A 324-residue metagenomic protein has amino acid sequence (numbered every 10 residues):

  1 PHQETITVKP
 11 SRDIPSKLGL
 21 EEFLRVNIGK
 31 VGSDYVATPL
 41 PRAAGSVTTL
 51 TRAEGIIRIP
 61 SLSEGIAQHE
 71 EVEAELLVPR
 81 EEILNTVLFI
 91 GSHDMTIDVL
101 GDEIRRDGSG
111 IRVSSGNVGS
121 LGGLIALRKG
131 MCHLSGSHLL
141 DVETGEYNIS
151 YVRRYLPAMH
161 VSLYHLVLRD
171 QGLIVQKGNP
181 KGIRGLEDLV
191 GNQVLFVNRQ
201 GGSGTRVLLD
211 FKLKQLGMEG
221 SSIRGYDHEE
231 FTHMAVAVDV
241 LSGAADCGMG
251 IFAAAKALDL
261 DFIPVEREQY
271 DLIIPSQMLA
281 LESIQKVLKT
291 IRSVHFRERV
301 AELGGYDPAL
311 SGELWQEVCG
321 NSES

Functional and structural regions predicted by a protein language model:
P1-L84: Flexible glycine/proline-rich
L84-H93, E187-V207: Short loop->beta-strand "edge-of-pocket" segments that line small-molecule binding or catalytic clefts across diverse
V99-S109, E187, R199-G201, T205-H228: Ligand-binding cleft/hinge of the Venus flytrap
R105-R184, D188: N-terminal segment of the mature folded domain
S115-I125, S221-V238: Short helix-initiation/N-cap motifs at beta->coil->alpha
G136-R154, A237-E266: A ligand-binding cleft/hinge motif common to bilobed small-molecule-binding domains
A158-V161, H165-D170, L260-K289, L310: Periplasmic-binding protein-like
K177-G185, M218, Q277-E282: Short helix-loop capping/hinge motifs at secondary-structure junctions, enriched in acidic/polar residues
